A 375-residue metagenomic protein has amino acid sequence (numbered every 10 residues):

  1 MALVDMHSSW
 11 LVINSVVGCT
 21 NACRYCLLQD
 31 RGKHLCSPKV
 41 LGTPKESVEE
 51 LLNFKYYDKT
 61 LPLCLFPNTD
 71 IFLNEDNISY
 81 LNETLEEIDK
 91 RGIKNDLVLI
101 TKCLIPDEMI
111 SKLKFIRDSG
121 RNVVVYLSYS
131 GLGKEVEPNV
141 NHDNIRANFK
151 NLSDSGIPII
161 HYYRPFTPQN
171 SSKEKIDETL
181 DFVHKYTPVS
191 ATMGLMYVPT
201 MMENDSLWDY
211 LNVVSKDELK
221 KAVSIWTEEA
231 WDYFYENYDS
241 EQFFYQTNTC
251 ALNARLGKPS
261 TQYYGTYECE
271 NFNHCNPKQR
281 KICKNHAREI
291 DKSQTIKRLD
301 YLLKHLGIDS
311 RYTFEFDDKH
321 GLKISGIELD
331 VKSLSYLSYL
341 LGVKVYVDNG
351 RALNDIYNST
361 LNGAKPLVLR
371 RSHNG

Functional and structural regions predicted by a protein language model:
M1-V124, L322-G375: Conserved Radical SAM active-site core
A2, M201-G375: C-terminal accessory extensions appended to soluble enzyme cores
I13, A147, E270-F272: Intrinsic-disorder/low-complexity regions
N21-R24, D181, D232, E236: A broad, structural surface signal
P44-V214, W226, A230: Conserved AdoMet/S-adenosylmethionine-binding subsite of the radical SAM
